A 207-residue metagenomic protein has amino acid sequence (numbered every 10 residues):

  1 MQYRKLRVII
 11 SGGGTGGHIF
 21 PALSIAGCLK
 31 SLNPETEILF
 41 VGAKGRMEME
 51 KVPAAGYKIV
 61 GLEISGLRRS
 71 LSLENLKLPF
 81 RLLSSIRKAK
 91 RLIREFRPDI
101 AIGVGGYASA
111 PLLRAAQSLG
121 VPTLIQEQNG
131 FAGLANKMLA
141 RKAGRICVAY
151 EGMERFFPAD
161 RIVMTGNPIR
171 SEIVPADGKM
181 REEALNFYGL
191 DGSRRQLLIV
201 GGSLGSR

Functional and structural regions predicted by a protein language model:
M1-L6, V52, G178-I199: Nucleotide-sugar donor-binding and catalytic loop/hinge architecture of NDP-sugar-dependent glycosyltransferases
K5-G13, L32-R81, I86: Conserved nucleotide-sugar phosphate-binding/catalytic loop shared by glycosyltransferases and other
H18-L29: Short amphipathic alpha-helix
F20-P21, L204-R207: A conserved mid-protein helix/loop that constitutes part of the nucleotide-sugar donor-binding site
R46-E50, P98-L119: An aromatic- and histidine-rich active-site surface loop
K58, Q117-L185, L190: Active-site-proximal region of nucleotide-activated glycan assembly enzymes, centered on histidine/acidic-rich loops
V60-R97, A110-S118, L134-K142: Alpha-helical membrane-targeting segments
